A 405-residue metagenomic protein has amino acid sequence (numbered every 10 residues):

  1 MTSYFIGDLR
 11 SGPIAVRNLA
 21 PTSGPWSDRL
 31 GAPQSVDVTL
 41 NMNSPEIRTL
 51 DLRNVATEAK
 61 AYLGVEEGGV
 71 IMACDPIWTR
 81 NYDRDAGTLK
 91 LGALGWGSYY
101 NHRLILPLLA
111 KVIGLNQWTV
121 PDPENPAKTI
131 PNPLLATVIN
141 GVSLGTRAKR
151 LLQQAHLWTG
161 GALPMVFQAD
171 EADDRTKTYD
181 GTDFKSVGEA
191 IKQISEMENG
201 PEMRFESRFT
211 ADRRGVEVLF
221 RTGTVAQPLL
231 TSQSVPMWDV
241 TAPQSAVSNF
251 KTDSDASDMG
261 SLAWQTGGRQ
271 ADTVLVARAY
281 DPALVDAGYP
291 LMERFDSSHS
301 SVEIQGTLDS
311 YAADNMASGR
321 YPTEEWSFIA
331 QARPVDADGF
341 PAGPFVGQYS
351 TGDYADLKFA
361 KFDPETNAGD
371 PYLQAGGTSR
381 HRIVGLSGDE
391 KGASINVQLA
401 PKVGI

Functional and structural regions predicted by a protein language model:
M1-A20, Q227: Polar/acidic, low-complexity leader/linker segments enriched in S/T/G and N/D
Y4-F5, T222-V384: Acidic, small/polar-enriched beta strand-loop surface segments
R17-A61, Y99, I113, A342-Q348: Extracellular/virion structural assembly segments
P21-D28, I77-Y82, R204-F209, V384-G388: Short amphipathic beta-strand and strand-loop transition segments with alternating hydrophobic
W26-I47, G87-S98, I194, Q265 (+3 more regions): Oligomerization/assembly interface segments of phage tail-like spikes and tubes
A56-V166: Surface-exposed cap/loop segments at beta↔alpha junctions
G64-L94, L357-L399: Short beta-strand and beta-hairpin "edge-sheet" elements
T79-Y100, M165-M259: Short beta-strand-centered interaction patches in the first periplasmic/extracellular domains of large envelope
